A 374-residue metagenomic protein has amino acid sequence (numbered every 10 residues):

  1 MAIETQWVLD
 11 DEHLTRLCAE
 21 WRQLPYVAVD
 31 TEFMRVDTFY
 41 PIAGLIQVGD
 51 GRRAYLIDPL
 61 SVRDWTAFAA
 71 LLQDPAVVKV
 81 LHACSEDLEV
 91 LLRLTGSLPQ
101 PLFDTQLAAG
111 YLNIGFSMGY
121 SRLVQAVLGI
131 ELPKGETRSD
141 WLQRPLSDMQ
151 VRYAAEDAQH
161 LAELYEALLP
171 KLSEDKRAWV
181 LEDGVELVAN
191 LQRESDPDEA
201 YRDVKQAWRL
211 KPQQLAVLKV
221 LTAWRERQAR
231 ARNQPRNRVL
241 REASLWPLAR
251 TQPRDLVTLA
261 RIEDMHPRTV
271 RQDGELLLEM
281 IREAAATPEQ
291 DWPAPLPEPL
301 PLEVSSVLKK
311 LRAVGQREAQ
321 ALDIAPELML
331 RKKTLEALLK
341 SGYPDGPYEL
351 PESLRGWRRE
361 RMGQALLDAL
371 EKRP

Functional and structural regions predicted by a protein language model:
M1-V27, T31: N-terminal accessory regions of nucleic-acid-interacting proteins
W7, Q47, R52-A67, L71-A162 (+2 more regions): Active-site-proximal helix-loop-helix substrate-binding element of RNase H-like nuclease domains
L24, D74, I262: Acidic-histidine catalytic/liganding microenvironments
L24-Y26, I42-L45, R52-A54: A common structural microfeature
E32-G49: An N-terminal structural lobe/cap that precedes and organizes the functional/catalytic core across diverse proteins
F39, N113-S117, V270: Alpha-helix N-cap/helix-start motif
D148-M149, L168-P374: Accessory DNA-binding and partner-docking regions appended to nucleic-acid-acting proteins, especially the terminal
